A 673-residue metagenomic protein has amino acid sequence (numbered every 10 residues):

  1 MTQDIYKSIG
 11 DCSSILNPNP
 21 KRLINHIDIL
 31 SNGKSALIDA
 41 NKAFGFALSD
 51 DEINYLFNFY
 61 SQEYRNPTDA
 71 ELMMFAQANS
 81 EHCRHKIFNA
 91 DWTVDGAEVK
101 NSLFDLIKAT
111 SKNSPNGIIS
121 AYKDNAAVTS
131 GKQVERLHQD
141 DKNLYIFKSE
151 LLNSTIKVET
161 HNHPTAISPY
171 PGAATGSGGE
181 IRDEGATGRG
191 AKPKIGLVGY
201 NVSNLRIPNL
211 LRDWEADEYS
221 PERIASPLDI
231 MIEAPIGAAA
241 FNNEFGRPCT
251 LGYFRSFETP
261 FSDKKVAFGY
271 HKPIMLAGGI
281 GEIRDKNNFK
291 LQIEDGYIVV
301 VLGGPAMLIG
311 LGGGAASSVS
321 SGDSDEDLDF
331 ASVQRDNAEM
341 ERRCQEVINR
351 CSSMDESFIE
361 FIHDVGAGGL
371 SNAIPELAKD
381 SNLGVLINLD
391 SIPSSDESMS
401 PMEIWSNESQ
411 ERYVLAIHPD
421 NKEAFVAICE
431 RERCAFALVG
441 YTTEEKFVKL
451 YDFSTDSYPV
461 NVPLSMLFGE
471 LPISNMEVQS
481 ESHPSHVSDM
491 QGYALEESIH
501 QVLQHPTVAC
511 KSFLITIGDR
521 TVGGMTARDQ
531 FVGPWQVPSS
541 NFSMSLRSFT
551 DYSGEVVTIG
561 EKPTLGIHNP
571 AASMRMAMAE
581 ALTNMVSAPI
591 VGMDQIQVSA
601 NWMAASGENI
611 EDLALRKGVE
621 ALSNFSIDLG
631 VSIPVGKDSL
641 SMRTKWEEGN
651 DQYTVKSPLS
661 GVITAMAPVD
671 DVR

Functional and structural regions predicted by a protein language model:
M1-R673: Glycine/proline-enriched, intrinsically flexible loops and inter-domain linkers
